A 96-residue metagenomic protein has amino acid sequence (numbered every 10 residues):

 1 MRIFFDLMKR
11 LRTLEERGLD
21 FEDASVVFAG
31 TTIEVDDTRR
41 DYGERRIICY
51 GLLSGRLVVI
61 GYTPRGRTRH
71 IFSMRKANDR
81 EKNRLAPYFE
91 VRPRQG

Functional and structural regions predicted by a protein language model:
M1-G96: Ribonuclease/tRNase effector modules and their secretory precursors
